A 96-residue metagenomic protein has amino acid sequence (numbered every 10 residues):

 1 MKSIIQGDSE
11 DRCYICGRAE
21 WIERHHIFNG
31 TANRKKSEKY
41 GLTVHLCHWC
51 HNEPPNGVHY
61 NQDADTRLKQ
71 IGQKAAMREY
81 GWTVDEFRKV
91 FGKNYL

Functional and structural regions predicted by a protein language model:
M1-R12, K35-G41: Short, charged surface segments at domain edges that flank catalytic/cofactor-binding sites
I5, C16-A19: A generic structural signal for short, solvent-exposed coil/turn residues that cap or connect secondary-structure
C13-C16, C47: Short cysteine-rich clusters marking metal-coordination/redox-active sites
R18-E23, N52-P55: Short functional micro-motifs and their immediate structural scaffolds
W21-K35: Short recognition patches in nucleic-acid-associated and regulatory proteins
I27, W49-C50: Residues immediately flanking
G30, H45-C47: Surface-exposed loop/turn and secondary-structure junction residues enriched for glycine/proline
R34-V44, N52-L96: Polybasic, low-complexity binding patches
